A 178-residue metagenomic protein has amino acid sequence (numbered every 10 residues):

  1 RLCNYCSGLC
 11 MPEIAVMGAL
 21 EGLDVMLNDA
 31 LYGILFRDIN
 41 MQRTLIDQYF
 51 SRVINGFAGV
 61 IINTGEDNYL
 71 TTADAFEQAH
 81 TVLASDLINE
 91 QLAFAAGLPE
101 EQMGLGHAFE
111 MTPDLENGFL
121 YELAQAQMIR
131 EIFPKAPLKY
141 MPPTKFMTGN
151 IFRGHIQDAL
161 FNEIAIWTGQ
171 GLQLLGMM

Functional and structural regions predicted by a protein language model:
R1-M178: Anaerobic metallocofactor- and corrinoid-dependent redox/one-carbon enzyme cores, especially those from methanogenesis
